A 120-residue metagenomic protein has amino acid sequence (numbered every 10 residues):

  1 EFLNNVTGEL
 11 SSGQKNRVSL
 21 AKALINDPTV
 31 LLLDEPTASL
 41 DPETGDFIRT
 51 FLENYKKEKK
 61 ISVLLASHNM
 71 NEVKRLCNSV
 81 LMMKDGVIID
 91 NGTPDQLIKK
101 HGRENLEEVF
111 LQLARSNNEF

Functional and structural regions predicted by a protein language model:
V6-L10: Conserved ABC ATPase signature
D27: Conserved catalytic motifs of ABC-family nucleotide-binding domains
L31-D34: Catalytic Walker B motif of ABC-type/P-loop ATPase nucleotide-binding domains
P42-T44: Helix N-cap at the start of a conserved alpha-helix in ABC-type nucleotide-binding domains
D46-E58: Helical segment within the ABC ATPase nucleotide-binding domain
N91-G92: ABC ATPase "signature
